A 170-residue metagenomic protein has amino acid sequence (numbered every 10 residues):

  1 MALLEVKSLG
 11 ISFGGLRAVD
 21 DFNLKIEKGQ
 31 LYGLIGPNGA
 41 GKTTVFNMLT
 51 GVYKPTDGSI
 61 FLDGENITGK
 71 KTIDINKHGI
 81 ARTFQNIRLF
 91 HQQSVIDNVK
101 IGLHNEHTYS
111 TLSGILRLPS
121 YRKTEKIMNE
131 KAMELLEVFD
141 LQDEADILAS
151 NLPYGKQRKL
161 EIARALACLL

Functional and structural regions predicted by a protein language model:
L4-V6, V19: Conserved structural motif at the start of ABC-family nucleotide-binding domains
Y32-P37: The feature captures the beta-strand-to-loop junction immediately N-terminal to the Walker
T50: Helix-to-loop junction immediately C-terminal to a conserved catalytic motif
G58-N66, K77-H78: Conserved ABC transporter NBD signature motif
L112-I147: Conserved ABC ATPase "signature" region
I162: Hydrophobic anchor residue at the start of the ABC signature
